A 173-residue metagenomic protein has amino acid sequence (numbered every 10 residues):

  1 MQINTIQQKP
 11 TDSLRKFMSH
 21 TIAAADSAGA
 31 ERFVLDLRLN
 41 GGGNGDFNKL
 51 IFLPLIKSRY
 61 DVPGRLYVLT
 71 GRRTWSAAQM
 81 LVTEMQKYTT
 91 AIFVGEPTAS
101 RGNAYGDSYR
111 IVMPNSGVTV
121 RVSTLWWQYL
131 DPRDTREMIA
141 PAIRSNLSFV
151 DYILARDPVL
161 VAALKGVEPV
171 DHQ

Functional and structural regions predicted by a protein language model:
M1-Y109: Cleft-lining beta-strand/loop regions that shape enzyme active-site pockets
I3, T70, G95, N115 (+3 more regions): Pocket-edge structural micro-motifs
I6, N40, R73, S116 (+2 more regions): Generic structural motif
S19-E31, K49-L50, V122-L125, Y129-Q173: Intrinsically disordered, Ser/Thr/Pro/Gly-rich linkers and terminal tails that flank and connect PDZ domains
G41-D46, T74-T83, D107-S116, P132-P141 (+1 more regions): Noncatalytic linker/hinge segments flanking ATPase motor cores
F93-P132, Y152: BRCT (BRCA1 C-terminal) domain core and associated BRCT-interaction motifs
